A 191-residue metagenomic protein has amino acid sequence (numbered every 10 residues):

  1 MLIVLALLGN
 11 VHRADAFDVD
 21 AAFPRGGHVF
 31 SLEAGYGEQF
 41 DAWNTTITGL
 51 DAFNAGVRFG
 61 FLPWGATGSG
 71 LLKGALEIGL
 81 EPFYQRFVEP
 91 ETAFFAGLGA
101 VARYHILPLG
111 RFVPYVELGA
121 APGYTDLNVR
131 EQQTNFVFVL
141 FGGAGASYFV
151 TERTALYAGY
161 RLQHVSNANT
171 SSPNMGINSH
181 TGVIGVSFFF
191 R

Functional and structural regions predicted by a protein language model:
A6-D15: C-terminal segment of classical bacterial N-terminal signal peptides
D15-G27, W64-L76, P90-T92, L107-V113 (+2 more regions): Short loop/turn motifs that connect adjacent beta-strands in outer-membrane beta-barrel proteins
P24, T46-A52, L72, E89-F94 (+2 more regions): Replace "Gram-negative outer membrane beta-barrel proteins" with "bacterial and organellar outer membrane beta-barrel
H28-E38, I78-Y84, V116-P122, A158-L162: Transmembrane beta-barrel strands of outer-membrane/channel proteins
G37-W43, A66, F83-E89, P122-V129 (+1 more regions): Sequence/structural signature of outer-membrane beta-barrel proteins
V57, I177-R191: Outer-membrane beta-barrel "beta-signal"
V57, L98-A102, V116, G142-A144 (+1 more regions): Membrane-embedded beta-strands of outer-membrane beta-barrel proteins, especially the hydrophobic/small aromatic
E81-A121: Mid-length scaffold segments of soluble, non-membrane domains
